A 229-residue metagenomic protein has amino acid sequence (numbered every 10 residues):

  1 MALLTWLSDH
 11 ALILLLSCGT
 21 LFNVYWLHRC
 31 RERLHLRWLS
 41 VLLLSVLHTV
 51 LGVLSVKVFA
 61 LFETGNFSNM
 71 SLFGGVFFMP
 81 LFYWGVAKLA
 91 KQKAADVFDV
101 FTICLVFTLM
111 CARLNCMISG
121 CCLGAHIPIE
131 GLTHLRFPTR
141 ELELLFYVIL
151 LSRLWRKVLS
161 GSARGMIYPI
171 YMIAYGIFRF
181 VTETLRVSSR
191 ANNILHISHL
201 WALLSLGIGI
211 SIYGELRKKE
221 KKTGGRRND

Functional and structural regions predicted by a protein language model:
M1-D229: Hydrophobic, membrane-interfacing alpha helices
